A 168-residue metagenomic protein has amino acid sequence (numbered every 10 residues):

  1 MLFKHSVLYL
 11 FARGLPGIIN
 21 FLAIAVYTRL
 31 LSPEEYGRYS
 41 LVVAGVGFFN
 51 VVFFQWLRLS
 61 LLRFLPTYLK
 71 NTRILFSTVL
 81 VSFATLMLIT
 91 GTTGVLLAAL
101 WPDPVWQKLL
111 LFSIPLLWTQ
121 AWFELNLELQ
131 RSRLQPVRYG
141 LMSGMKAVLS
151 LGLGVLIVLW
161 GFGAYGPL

Functional and structural regions predicted by a protein language model:
M1, L31-E35, F49-S82, R131-V137: Transmembrane-helix boundary and interhelical linker motifs in polytopic inner-membrane proteins
M1-Q55, G91, L116, K146-L151: Signature of the first transmembrane helix
L2, S6, L10, G14 (+11 more regions): Hydrophobic, aromatic-rich alpha-helical transmembrane segments and their membrane-interface anchor motifs
F3, F11, F21, F48-F49 (+7 more regions): Phenylalanine-focused residue identity feature
R13, A25-R29, V43, L59 (+6 more regions): Transmembrane alpha-helix boundary and packing residues in multipass membrane permease domains and related
G17-N20, I24, G45-R58, T67-N71 (+5 more regions): Short helix-loop boundary/capping segments at the starts of domains
S82-L168: Hydrophobic transmembrane helix module of multi-pass membrane transport proteins
